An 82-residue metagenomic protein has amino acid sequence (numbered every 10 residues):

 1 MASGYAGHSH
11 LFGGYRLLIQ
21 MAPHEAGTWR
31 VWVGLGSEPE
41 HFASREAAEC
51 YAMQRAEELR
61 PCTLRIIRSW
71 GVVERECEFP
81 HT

Functional and structural regions predicted by a protein language model:
M1-H8: Negatively charged, low-complexity tracts enriched in Asp/Glu with abundant Ser/Thr
L11-P39: Short aromatic-glycine-(Arg/Gly/Cys) micro-motifs in beta-strand/loop hairpins
S37-H41, V72-R75: Surface-exposed loop/edge segments in extracytoplasmic proteins
F42-P61: A short, charged, amphipathic alpha-helix used as a generic interaction element across diverse proteins
R60-T82: Short, mixed-charge low-complexity intrinsically disordered segments
